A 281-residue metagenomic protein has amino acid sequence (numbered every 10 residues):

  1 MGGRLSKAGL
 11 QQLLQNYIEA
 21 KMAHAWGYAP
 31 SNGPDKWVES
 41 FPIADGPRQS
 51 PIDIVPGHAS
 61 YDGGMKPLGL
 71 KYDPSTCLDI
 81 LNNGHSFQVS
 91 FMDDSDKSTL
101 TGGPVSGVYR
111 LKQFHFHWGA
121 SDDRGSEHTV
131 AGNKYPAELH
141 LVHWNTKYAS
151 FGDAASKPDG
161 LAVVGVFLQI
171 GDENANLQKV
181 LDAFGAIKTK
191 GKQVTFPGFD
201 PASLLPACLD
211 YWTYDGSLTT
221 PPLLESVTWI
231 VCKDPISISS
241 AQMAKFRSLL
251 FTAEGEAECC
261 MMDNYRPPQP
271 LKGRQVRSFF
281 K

Functional and structural regions predicted by a protein language model:
G2-K281: Alpha-carbonic anhydrase
